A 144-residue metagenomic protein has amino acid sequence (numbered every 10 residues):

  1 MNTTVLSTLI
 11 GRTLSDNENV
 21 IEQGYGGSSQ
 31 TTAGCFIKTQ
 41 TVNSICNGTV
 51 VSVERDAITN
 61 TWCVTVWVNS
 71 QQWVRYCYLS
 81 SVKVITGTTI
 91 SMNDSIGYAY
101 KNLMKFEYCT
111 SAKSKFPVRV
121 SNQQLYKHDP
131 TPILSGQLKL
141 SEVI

Functional and structural regions predicted by a protein language model:
M1-C63, S91-M92, K101, T131-I144: Surface-exposed, glycine-biased beta-strand/turn segments
E22, C77, E107: Residues in well-ordered beta-strands of folded domains
K38, N43, V53, V68-S95 (+1 more regions): Short histidine-centered loop motifs in beta-beta connectors
T88-I144: Conserved, short, structured surface segments that act as functional micro-motifs
